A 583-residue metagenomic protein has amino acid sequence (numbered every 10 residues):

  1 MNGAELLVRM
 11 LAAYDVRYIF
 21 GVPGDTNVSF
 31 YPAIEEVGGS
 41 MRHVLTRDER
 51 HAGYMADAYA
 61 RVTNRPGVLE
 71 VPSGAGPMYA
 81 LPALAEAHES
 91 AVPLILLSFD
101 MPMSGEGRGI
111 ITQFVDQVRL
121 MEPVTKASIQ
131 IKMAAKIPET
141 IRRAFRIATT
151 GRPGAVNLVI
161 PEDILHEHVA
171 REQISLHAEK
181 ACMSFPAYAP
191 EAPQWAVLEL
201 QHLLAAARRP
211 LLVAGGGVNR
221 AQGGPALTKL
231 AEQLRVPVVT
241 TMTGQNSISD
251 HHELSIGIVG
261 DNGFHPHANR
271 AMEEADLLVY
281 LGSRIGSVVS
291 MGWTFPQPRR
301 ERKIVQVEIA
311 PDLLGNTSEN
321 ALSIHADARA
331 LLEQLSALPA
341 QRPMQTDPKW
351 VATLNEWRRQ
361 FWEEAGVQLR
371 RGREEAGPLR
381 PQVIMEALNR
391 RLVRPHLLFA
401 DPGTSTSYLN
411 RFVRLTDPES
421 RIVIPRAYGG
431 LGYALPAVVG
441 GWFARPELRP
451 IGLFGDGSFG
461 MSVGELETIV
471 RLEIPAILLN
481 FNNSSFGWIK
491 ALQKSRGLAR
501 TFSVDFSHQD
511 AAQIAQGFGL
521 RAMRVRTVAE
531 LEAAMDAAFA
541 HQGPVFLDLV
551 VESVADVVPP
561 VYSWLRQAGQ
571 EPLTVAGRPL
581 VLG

Functional and structural regions predicted by a protein language model:
M1-P348, A387, R391-R394, P475-L478 (+2 more regions): N-terminal alpha/beta PP-like core and its mobile active-site loop of ThDP/TPP-dependent enzymes
A4-L7, A12-R17, D25, F30-E35 (+2 more regions): Active-site diphosphate/adenylate-binding microenvironment
N27, E49-Y54, P77, S405-S407 (+2 more regions): Short acidic loop-to-helix transition motifs that present clustered carboxylates
G105-Q113, D261, N269-E274, L314-T317 (+3 more regions): Thiamine diphosphate
A135, E301-P402, V528-A537, G543-G583: Phosphate/pyrophosphate-binding active-site segments
G215-N219, G372-R373, G455-G457: Conserved short loop/turn motifs at secondary-structure junctions
V289-G292, E301, L335-Q345, K349-A365 (+5 more regions): Hydrophobic, well-ordered secondary-structure segments that either form specific early membrane-associated helices used
